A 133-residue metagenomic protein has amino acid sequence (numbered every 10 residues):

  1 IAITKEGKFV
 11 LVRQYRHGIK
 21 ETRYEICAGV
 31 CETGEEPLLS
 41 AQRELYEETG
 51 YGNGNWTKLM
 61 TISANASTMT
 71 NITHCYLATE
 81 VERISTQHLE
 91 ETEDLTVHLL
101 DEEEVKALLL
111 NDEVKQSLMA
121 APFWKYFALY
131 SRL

Functional and structural regions predicted by a protein language model:
I1-I26: N-terminal strand-loop-strand
T4, V30-L118: Unchanged
V10-L11, T49, P122: Conserved short hydrophobic patches within well-ordered secondary structure
Q14-H17, R43, Q116, Y126: Hydrophobic alpha-helical segments, especially transmembrane helices and their immediate juxtamembrane helical caps
G18, E25, L59, D94 (+1 more regions): Residue-level signal for alpha-helical context at structural boundaries
K20, A64, Y126-F127: Short secondary-structure boundary/hinge segments and terminal tails
M119-L133: Charged phosphate-binding loop/patch that engages nucleotide di/tri-phosphates or the phosphate backbone of nucleic
